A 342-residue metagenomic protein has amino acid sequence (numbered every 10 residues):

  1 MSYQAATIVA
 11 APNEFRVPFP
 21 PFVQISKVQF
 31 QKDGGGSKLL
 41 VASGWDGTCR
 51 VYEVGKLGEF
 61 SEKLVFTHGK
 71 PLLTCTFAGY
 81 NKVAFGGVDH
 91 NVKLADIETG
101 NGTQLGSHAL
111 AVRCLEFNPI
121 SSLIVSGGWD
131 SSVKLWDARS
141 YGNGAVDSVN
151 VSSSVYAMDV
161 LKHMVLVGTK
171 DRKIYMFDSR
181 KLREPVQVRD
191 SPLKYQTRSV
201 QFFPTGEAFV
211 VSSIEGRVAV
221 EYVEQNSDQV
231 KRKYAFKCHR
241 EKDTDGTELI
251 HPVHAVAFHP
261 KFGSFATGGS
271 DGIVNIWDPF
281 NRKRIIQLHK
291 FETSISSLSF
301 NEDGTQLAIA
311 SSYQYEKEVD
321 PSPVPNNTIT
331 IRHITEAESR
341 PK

Functional and structural regions predicted by a protein language model:
M1-K342: WD40-repeat beta-propeller superdomains and closely related acidic/aromatic-rich repeat-like regions
